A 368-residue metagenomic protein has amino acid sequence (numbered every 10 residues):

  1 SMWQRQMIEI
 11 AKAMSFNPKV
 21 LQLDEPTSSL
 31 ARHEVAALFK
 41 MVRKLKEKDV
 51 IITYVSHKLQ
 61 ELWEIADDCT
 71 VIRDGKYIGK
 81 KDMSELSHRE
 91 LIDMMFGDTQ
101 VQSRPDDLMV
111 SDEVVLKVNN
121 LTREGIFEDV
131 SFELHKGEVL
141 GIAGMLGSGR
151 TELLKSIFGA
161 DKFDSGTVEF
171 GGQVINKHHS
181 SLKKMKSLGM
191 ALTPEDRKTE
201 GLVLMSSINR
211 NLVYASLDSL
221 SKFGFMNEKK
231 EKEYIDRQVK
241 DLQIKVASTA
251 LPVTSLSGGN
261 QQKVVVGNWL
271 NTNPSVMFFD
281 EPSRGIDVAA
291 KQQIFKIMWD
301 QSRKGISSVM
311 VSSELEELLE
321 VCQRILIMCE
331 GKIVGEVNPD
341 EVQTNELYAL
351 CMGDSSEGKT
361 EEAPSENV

Functional and structural regions predicted by a protein language model:
S1-V368: Glycine-rich phosphate-binding loops of nucleotide-dependent enzymes
